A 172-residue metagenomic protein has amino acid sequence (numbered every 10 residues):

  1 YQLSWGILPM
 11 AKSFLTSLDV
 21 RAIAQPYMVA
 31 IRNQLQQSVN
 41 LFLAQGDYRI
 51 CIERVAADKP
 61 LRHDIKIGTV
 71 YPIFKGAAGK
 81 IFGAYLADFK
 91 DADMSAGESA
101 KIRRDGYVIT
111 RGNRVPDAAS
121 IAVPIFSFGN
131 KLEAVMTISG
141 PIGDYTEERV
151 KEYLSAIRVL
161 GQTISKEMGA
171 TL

Functional and structural regions predicted by a protein language model:
Q2-F89: Amphipathic alpha-helical effector-binding/dimerization core of metabolite-sensing transcriptional regulators
N33-Q34, G112-A118: Short loop/turn motifs at secondary-structure junctions and domain boundaries
N40, T110, A122: Short hydrophobic/aromatic beta-strand element in the GNAT-like acyltransferase core that lines or flanks the acyl-donor
P72-I73, G79-M94, E98-R111: Regulatory sensory and allosteric helical modules in signal-transduction proteins and certain transcription factors
A92-A100, R104-V108, P116-D117, A134-L172: Juxtadomain coupling helices with adjacent low-complexity linkers
I125-F128: Sensor-regulatory modules in signal-transduction proteins
